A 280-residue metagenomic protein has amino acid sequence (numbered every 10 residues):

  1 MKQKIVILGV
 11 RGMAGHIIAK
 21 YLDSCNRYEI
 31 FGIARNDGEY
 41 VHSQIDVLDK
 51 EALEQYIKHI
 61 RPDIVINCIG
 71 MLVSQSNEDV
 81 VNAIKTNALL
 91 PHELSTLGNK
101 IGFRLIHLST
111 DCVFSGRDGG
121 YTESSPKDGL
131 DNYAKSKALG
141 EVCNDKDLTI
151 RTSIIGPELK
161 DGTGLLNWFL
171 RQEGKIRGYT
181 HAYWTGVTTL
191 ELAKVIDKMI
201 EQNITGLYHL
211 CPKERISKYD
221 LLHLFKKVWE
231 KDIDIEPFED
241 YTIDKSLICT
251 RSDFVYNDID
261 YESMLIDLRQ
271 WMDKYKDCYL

Functional and structural regions predicted by a protein language model:
Q3-C25: N-terminal Rossmann NAD(P)H-binding glycine-rich loop of SDR-like oxidoreductase domains
R35-K50: Rossmann-fold cofactor-recognition segment
V47-T86: NAD(P)H-binding glycine-rich loop region in Rossmannoid oxidoreductase-like domains and their noncatalytic homologs
D63, E78-I106: NAD(P)-cofactor binding segment of oxidoreductase domains
K85, L89-E93, V113-I150, G156-L159: Catalytic helix-loop patch of NAD(P)-dependent Rossmann-fold dehydrogenases
L130, V142-G186, L190-E191, D197-K198: NAD(P)-dependent short-chain dehydrogenase/reductase
V195-L247, K276-L280: Mid/C-terminal beta-alpha module of Rossmann-like enzyme folds, strongest in SDR-family dehydrogenases/epimerases
I259-L280: Amphipathic terminal alpha-helices
